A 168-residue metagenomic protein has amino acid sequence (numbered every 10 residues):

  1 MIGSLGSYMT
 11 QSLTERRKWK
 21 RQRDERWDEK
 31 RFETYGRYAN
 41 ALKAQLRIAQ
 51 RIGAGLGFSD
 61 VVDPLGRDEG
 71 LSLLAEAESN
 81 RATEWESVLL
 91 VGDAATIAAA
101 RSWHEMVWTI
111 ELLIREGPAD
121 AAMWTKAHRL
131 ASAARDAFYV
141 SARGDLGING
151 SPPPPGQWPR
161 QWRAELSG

Functional and structural regions predicted by a protein language model:
L5-G168: Conserved non-transmembrane functional hotspots
